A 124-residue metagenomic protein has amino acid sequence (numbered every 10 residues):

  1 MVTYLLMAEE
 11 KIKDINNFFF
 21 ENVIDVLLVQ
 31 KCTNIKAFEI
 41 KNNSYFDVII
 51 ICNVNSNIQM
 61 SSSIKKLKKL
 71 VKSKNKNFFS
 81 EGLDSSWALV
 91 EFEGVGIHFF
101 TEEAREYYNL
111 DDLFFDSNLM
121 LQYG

Functional and structural regions predicted by a protein language model:
V2-F46, N55-A88, E103, F114-G124: Polybasic/polar functional segments that serve as interface/processing modules
I51-N53, F100: Short hydrophobic/aromatic beta-strand micro-patches that form the beta-sheet surface supporting nucleotide- or nucleic
L89-F114: C-terminal structural segments of small proteins and small subunits
